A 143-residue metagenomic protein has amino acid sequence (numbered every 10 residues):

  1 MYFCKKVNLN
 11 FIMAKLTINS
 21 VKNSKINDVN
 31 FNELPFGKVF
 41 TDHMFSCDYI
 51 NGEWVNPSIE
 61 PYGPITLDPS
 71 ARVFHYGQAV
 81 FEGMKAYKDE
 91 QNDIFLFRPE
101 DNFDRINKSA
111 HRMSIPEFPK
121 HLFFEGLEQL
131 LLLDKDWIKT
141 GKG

Functional and structural regions predicted by a protein language model:
Y2-K5, L9: Short, positively charged and aromatic/hydrophobic N-terminal segments
I12-G143: Conserved alpha/beta cores of soluble small-molecule-handling proteins
